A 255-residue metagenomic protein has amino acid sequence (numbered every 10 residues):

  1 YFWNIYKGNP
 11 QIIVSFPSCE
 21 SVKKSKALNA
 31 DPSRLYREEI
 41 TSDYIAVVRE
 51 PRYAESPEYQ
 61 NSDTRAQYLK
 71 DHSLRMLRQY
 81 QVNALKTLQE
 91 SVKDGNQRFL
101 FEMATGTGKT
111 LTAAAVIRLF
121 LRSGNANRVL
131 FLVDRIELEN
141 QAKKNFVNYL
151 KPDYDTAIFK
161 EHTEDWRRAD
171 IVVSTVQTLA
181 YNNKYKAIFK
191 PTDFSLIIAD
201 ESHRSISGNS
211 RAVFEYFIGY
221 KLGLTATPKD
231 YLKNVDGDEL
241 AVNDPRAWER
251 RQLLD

Functional and structural regions predicted by a protein language model:
Y1-R128, E137, Q141-P152, R167-I171 (+3 more regions): ATP-dependent helicase/translocase motor core
F101, F131-L132, G223: Structural beta-sheet core signal
A104, D134-I136, S202, A226-T227: An acidic- and aromatic-residue-enriched active-site/binding cleft used to recognize and process polar
V116, N145, A157-E161, K184-Y185 (+1 more regions): Short beta-alpha junctions and helix-cap segments that line functional grooves
V133-I136, A157-D165, V176-Y181: Conserved helicase motor
D153-F159, L222: Acidic/polar loop patches that form or flank catalytic/metal-binding clefts of enzymes that bind anionic ligands
A180, K184-K186, K190-D255: Signature of the SF2 helicase/ATPase Hel1-core->accessory helical subdomain module
